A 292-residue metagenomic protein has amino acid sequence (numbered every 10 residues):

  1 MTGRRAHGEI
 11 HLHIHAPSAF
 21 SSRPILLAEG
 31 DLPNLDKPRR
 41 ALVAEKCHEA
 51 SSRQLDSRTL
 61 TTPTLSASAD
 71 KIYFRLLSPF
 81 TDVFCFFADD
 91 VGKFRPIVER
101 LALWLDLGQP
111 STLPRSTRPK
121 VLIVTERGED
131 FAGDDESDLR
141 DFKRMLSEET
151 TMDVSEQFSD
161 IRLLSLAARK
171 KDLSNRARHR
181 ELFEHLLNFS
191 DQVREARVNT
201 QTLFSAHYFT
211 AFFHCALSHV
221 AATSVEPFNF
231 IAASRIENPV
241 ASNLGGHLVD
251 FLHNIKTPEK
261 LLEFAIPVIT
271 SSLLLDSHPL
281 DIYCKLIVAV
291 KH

Functional and structural regions predicted by a protein language model:
M1-H292: Conserved GTPase G-domain substructure that encodes guanine base recognition and part of the catalytic core, centered
